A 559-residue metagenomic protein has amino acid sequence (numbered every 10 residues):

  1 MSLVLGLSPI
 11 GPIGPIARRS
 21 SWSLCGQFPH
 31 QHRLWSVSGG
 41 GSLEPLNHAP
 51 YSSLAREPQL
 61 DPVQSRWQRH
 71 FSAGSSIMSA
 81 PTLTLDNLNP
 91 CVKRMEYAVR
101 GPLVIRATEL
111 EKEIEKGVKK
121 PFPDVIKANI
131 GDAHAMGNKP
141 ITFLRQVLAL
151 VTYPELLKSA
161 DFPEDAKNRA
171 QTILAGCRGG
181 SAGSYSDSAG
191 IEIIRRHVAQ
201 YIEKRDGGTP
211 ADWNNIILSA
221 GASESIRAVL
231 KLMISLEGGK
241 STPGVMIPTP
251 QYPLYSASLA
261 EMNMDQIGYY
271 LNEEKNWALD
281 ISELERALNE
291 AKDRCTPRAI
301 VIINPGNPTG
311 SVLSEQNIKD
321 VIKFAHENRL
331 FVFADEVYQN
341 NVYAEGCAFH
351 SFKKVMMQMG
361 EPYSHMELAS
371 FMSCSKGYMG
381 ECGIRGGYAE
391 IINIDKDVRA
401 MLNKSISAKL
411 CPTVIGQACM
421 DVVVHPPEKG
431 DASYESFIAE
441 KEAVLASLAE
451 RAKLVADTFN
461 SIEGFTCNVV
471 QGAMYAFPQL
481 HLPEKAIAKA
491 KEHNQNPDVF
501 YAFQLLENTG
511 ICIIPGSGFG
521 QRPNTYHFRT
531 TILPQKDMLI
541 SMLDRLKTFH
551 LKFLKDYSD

Functional and structural regions predicted by a protein language model:
S2-P9, S21-F28, S36, L54-E57 (+2 more regions): PLP-dependent class I/II
P9-P15: Intrinsically disordered, low-complexity proline-rich tandem-repeat tracts
H32: GGDEF/GGEEF active-site signature
